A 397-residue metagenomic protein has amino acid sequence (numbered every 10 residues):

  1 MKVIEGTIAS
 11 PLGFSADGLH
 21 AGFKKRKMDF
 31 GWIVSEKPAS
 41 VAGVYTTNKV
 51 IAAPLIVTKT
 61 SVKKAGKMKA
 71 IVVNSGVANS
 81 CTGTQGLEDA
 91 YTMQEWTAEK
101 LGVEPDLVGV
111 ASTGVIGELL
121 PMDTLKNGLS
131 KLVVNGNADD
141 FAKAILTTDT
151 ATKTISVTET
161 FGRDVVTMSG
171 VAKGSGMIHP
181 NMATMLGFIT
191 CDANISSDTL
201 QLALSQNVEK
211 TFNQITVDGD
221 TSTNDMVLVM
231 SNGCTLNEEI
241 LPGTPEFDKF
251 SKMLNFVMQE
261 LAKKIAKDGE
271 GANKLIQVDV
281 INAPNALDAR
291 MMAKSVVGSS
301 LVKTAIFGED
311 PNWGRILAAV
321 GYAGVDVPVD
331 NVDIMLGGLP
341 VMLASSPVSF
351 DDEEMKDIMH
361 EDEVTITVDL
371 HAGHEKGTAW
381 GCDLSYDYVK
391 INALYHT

Functional and structural regions predicted by a protein language model:
M1-N74, A78-D89, E95-T397: A structural signal for small-residue-enriched, beta-sheet-centric alpha/beta enzyme cores and oligomeric scaffold folds
